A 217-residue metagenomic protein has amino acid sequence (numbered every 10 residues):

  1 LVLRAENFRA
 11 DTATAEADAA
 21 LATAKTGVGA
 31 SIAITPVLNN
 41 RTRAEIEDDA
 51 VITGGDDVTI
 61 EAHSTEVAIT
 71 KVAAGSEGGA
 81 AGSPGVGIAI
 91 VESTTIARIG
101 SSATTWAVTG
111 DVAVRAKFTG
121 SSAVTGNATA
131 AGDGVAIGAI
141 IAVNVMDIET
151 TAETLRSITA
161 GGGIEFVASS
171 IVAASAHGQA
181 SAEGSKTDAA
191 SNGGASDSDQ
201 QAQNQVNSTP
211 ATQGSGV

Functional and structural regions predicted by a protein language model:
L1-V217: Low-complexity, glycine- and small/polar-enriched segments
